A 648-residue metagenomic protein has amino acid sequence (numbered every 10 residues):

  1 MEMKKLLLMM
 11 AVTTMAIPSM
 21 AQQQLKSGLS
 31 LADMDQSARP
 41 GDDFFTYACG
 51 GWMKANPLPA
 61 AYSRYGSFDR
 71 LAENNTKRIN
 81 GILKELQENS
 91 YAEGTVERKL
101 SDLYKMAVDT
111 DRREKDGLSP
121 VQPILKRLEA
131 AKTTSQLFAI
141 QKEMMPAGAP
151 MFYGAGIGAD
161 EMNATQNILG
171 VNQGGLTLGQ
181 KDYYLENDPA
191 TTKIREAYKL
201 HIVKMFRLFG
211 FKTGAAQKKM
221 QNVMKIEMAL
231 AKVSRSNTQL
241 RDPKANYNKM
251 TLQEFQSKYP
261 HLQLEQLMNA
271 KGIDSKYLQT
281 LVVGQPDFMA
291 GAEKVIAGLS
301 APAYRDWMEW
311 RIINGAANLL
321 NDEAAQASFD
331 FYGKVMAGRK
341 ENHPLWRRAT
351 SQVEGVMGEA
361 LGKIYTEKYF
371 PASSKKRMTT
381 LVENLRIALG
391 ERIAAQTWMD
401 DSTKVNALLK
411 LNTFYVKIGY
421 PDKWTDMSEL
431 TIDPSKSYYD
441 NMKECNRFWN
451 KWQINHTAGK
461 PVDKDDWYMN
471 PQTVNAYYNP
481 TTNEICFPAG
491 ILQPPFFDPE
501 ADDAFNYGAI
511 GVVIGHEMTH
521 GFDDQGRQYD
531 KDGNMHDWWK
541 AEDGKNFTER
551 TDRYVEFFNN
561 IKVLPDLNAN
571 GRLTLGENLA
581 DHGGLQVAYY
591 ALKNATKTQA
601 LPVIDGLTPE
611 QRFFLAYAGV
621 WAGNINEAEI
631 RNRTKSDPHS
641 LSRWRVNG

Functional and structural regions predicted by a protein language model:
M1-Q24: Bacterial Sec-dependent N-terminal signal peptides
Q23-A32: Short, Gly/Pro- and small/polar-rich lid/capping loops
D33-K54, D188-R207, M399, L575 (+1 more regions): Hydrophobic/aromatic-rich, well-ordered segments within soluble, folded domains that form packed cores
R39-D42, Y47-R112: Active-site-surrounding "flap" and adjacent substrate/cofactor-binding loops of secreted or lumenal enzymes, prototyped
A61-L83, A215-V233, N506-V512, E610-F614: Short secondary-structure subsegments characteristic of cysteine-rich extracellular domains
Y62, A92-V96, K212-N222, T238-A245 (+3 more regions): Short, glycine/acidic-rich hinge or "gate" loops at secondary-structure transitions that mediate conformational
A72, K258-H261, V282-P286, H343 (+3 more regions): Intrinsically disordered, low-complexity linker/terminal regions across diverse proteins
L86-T380, N384: Noncatalytic, helix-rich "gating/capping" subdomain that lines the substrate-entry/channel surface of large enzyme
